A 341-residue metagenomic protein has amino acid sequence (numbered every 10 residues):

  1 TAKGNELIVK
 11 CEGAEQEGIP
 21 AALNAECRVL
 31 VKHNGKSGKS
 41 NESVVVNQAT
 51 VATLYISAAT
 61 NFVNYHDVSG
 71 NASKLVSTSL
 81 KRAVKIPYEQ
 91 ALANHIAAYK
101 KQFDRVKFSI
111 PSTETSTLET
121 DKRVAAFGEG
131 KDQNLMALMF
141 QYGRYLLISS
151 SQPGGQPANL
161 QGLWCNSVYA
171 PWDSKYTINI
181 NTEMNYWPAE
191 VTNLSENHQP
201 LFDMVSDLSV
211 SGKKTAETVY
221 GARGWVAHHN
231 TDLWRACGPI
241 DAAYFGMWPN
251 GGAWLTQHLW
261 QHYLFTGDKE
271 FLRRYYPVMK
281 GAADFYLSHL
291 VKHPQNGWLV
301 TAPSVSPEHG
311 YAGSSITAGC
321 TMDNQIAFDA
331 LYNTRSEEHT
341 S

Functional and structural regions predicted by a protein language model:
T1-Y244, Q261-Y263, P294, L331 (+1 more regions): Aromatic-residue-lined binding/catalytic grooves and analogous aromatic/hydrophobic interfacial grooves in multimeric
A58, Q257-L259, T266, P303-V305: Active-site proximal loops enriched in glycine and acidic residues that flank catalytic Cys/His/Asp and coordinate
G130, W172-Y176, A189, P239-N250 (+3 more regions): Alpha-helix capping and helix-loop boundary segments enriched in small/acidic/polar residues
S149-G154, H262-R273, F285-W298: Secondary-structure transition/capping motifs at alpha-helix termini and the adjoining loop/turn into the next element
N181, W248-H262, F271-S288: Extended, hydrophobic alpha-helical segments in both membrane/secreted and soluble proteins
P200-D203, T218-V219, F271-G281, W298-S304: Beta-strand segments within the central parallel beta-sheet cores of soluble alpha/beta enzyme folds
G281, F285-T334: Acidic/histidine-rich catalytic neighborhood
E337-H339: Single conserved hydrophobic/aromatic residue that forms the stacking wall/gate of nucleotide- or nucleobase-binding
